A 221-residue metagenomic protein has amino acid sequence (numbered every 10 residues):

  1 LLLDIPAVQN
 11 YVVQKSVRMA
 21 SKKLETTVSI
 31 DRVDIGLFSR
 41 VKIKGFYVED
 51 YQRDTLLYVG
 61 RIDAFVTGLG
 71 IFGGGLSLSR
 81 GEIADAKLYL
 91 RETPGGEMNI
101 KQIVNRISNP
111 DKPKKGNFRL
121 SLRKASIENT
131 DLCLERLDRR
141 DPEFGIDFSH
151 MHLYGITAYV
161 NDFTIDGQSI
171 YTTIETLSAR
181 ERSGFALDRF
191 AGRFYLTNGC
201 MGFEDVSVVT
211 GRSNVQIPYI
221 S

Functional and structural regions predicted by a protein language model:
L1-L24: N-terminal type II signal-anchor transmembrane helix that functions as the membrane-insertion/stop-transfer segment
K22-Q52: N-terminal leader/targeting pre-sequences
T26, G45-D166, Q216-S221: Secondary-structure transition motifs
K44-E49, E175-A179, E204-V209: Short beta-strand segments that buttress and anchor functional surface loops
D54, E181-A186, V209-N214: Solvent-exposed loop/turn segments connecting transmembrane beta-strands in outer-membrane beta-barrel proteins
G145-G199: Beta-propeller and related beta-repeat scaffolds in trafficking/envelope systems
G199-V208, S213-V215, I220: Strand-loop-strand
